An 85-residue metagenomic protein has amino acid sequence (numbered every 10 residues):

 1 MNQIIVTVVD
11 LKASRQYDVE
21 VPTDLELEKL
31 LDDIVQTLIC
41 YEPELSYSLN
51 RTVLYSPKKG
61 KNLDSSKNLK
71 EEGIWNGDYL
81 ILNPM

Functional and structural regions predicted by a protein language model:
N2-M85: Ubiquitin system architectures
